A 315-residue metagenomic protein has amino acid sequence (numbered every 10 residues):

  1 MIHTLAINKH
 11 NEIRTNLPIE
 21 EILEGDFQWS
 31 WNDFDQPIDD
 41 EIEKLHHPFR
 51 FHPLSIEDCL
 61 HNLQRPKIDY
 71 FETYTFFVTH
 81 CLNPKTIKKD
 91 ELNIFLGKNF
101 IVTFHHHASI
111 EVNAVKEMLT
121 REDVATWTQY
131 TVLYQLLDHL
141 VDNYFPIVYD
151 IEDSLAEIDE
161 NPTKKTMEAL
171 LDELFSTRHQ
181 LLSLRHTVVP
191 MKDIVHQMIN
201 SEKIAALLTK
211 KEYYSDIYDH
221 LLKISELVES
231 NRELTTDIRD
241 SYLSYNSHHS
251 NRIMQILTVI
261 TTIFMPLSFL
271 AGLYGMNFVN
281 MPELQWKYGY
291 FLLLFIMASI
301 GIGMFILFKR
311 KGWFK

Functional and structural regions predicted by a protein language model:
M1-L207, Y213-D216, H220-K223, L227 (+1 more regions): Peripheral, non-transmembrane regulatory/ligand-interaction domains of membrane transport proteins
R50, D219-K315: Hydrophobic alpha-helical transmembrane segments and their immediately adjacent juxtamembrane loops
